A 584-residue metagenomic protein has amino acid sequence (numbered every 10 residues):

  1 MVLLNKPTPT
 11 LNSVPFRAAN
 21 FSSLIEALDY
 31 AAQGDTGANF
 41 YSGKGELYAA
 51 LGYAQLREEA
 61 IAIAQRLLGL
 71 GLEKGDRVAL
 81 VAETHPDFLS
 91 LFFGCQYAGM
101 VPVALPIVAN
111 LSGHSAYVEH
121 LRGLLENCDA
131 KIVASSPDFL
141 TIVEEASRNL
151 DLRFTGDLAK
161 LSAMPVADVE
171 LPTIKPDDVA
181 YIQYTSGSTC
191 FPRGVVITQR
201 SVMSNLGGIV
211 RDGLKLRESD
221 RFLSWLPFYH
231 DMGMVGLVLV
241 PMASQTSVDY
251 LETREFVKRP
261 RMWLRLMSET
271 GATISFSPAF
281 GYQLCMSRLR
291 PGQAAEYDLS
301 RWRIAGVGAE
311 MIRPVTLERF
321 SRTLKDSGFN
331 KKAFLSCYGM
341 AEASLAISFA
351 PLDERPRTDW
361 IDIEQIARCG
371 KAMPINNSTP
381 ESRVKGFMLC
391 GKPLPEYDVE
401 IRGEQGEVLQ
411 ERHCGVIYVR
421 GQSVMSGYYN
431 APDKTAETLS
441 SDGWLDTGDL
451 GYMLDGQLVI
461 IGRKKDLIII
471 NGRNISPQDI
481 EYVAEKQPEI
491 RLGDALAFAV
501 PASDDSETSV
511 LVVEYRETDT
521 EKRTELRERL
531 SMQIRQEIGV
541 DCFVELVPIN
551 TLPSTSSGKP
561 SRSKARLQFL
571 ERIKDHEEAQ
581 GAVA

Functional and structural regions predicted by a protein language model:
M1-L51, Q55-L70, K74, A98 (+3 more regions): N-lobe entry segment of adenylate-forming
T36, P165-Y184, C190-F191, S201 (+1 more regions): Conserved pre-ATP/AMP-binding loop-to-beta segment of ANL
N39-S90, N110-E119, T173, I197-R200: Conserved AMP-binding/adenylate-forming core of the ANL superfamily
G45, A109, G113-H114, V118-L124 (+6 more regions): ANL superfamily adenylate-forming
M203-R221, D231-T273, R288-Q293, L352: Conserved AMP-binding/adenylation subdomain of ANL enzymes
S268, S275, G421, S426-G427 (+2 more regions): AMP-binding/adenylate-forming catalytic core of the ANL superfamily
R303-A305, I312-C337, A341-Q457, K465-L467: Conserved AMP-binding/adenylate-forming
D494-A499, V510-L511, S531-A584: Conserved C-terminal "lid"/linker of ANL adenylate-forming enzymes
